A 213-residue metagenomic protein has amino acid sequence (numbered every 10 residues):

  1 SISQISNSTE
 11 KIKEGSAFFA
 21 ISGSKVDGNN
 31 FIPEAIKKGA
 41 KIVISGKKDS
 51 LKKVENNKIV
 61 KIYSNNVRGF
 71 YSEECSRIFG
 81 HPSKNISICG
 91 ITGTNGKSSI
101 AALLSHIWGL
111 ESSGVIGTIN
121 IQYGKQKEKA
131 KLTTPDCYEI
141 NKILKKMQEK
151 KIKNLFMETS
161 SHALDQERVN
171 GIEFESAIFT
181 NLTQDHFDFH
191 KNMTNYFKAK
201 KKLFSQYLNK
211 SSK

Functional and structural regions predicted by a protein language model:
S1-E73, R77: N-terminal leader/targeting and accessory segments in enzymes
G69-K213: Phosphate-binding loop of NTP-binding sites
